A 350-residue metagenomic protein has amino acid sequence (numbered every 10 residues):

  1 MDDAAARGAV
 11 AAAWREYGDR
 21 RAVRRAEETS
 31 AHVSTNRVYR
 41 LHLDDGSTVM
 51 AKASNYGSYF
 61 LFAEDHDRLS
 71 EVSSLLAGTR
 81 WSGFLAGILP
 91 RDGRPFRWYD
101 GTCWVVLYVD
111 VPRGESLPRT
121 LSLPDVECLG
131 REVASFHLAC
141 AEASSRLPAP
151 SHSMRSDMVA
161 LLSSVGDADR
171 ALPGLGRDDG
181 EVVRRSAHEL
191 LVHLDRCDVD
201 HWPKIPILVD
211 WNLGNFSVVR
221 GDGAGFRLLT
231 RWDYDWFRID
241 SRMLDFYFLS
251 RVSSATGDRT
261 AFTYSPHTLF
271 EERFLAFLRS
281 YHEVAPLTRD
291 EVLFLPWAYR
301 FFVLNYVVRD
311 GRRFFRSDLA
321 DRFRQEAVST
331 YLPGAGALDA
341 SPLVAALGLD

Functional and structural regions predicted by a protein language model:
M1-R91, R220, L349-D350: Conserved NTP-binding catalytic cores of kinases and kinase-like/nucleotidyltransferase enzymes across multiple kinase
G8-D19, S145, G166-V209, V219-G223: An alpha-helical support segment within catalytic cores of ATP-dependent transferases
H32-H42, M50-A51, G87, L191-L244: Active-site acidic catalytic loop and adjacent metal/ATP-binding pocket of ATP-dependent phosphoryl transfer enzymes
S47-L147: ATP-binding pocket architecture of kinase catalytic cores
V105-R119, S164-G174, F301-L319: A glycine-centered beta->alpha junction motif in the catalytic cores of kinase/phosphotransferase enzymes
R119-D178, K204: A cross-family kinase active-site recognition segment
M243-A285, F301-D318: Active-site activation/catalytic loop segments of kinase-like enzymes and analogous catalytic loops in related
N305-D350: ATP/Mg2+ or Mg2+-diphosphate-binding catalytic cores that bind nucleotide phosphates or diphosphates via glycine-rich
